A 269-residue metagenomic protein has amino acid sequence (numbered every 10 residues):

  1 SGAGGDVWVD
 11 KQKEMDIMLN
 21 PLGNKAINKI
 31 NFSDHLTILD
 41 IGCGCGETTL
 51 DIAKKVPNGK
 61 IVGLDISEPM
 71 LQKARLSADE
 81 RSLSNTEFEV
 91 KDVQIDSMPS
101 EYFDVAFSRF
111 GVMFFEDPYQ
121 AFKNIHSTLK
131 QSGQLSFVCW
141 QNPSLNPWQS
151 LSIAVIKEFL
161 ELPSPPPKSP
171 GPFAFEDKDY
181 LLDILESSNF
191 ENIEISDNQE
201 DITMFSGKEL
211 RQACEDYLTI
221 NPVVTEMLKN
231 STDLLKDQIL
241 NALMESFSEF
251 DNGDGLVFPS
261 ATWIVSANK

Functional and structural regions predicted by a protein language model:
S1-E14, E194-D254: C-terminal helical/coil "lid" or tail adjacent to the Rossmann-like core of SAM-dependent
S1-L36, E47-D51, M70-K73: Conserved class I S-adenosyl-L-methionine
T37-D96, Y119-Q120: Class I SAM-dependent methyltransferase SAM/SAH-binding core
V56, A78, I156, F247 (+1 more regions): Conserved hydrophobic residues forming the short capping helix/wall of the S-adenosyl-L-methionine
Q94-V105: A short acidic, Gly/Pro-enriched loop at the edge of an enzyme's catalytic core that lines a small-molecule cofactor
D104-Y119, Q141: A short SAM/SAH-binding and catalytic strip from SAM-dependent methyltransferases
Y119, K130, Q134-S206: Conserved catalytic/acceptor-binding region of the Class I
S188-E191, C214, A261-K269: Core SAM-dependent methyltransferase catalytic element
